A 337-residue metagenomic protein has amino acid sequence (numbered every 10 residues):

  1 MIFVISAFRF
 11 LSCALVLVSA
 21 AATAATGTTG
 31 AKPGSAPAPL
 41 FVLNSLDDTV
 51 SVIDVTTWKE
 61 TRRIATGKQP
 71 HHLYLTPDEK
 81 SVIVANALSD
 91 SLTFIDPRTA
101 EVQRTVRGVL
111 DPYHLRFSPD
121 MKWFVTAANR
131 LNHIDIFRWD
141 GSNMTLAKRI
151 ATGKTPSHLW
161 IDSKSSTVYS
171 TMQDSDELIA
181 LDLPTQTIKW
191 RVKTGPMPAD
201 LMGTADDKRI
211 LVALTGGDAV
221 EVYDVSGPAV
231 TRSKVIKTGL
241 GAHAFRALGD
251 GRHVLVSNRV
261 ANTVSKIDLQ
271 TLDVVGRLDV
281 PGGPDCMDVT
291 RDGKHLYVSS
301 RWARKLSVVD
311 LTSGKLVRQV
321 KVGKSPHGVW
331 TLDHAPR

Functional and structural regions predicted by a protein language model:
M1-L11: Bacterial N-terminal signal peptides that target proteins for export
L11, L15-L17: Leucine-biased recognition of intrinsically disordered, low-complexity hydrophobic segments
L17, A21-R337: Predominantly soluble domains enriched in secretory-pathway, periplasmic, or organellar proteins
